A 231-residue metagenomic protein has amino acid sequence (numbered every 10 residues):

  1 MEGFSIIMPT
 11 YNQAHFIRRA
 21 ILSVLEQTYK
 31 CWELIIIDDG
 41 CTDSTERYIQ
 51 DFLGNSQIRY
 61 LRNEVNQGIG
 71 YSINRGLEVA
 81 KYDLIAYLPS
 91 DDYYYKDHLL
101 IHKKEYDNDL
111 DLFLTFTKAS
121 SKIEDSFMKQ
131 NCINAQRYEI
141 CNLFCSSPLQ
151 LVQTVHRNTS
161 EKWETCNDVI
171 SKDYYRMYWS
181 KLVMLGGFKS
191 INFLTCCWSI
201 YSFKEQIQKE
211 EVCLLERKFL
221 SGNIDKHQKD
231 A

Functional and structural regions predicted by a protein language model:
M1-S23: N-proximal low-complexity "stem/linker" segments adjacent to membrane-targeting elements
R18, D43-D51, Y93, D97: Acidic helix N-cap motif at the loop->helix transition within catalytic regions of sugar-transfer enzymes
L22-C31: Short, acidic, metal-binding catalytic loop of nucleotide-sugar glycosyltransferases
D38-R47, V65, P89: A conserved acidic beta->alpha catalytic loop
N63-A80: Glycine-rich, basic loop-to-helix element that forms the pyrophosphate-binding segment of sugar-nucleotide handling
I85: Short aromatic/hydrophobic "clamp" motif used to bind/position activated sugar donors
D97-K129: Conserved donor NDP-sugar-binding/catalytic core segment of glycosyltransferases
R137-G222: Conserved nucleotide-sugar donor-binding catalytic segment
